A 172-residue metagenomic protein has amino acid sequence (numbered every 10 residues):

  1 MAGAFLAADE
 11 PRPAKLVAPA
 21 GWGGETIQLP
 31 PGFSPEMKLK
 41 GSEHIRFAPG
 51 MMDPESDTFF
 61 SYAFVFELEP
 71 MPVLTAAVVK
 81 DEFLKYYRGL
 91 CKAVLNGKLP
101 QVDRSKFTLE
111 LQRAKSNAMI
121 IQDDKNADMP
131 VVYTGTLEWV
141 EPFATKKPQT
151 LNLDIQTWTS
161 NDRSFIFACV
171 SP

Functional and structural regions predicted by a protein language model:
M1-A8: Hydrophobic h-region of N-terminal signal peptides that target proteins for export in Gram-negative bacteria
A8-F47: N-terminal "mature-domain start" segment
W22-G24, P30-G32, S42-H44, A63 (+3 more regions): Extracellular structured ligand-interaction cores
P35-K38, A118-D123, T157-W158: Short, exposed beta-strand/loop patches in secreted or surface proteins that constitute
A48-P54, L153-Q156: Catalytic micro-motifs at enzyme active sites that drive phosphoryl/nucleotidyl and oxygen chemistry
M52-E141: Conserved polar/disulfide-associated segments of primarily extracytoplasmic proteins
D123-P172: Short, well-structured beta-strand
